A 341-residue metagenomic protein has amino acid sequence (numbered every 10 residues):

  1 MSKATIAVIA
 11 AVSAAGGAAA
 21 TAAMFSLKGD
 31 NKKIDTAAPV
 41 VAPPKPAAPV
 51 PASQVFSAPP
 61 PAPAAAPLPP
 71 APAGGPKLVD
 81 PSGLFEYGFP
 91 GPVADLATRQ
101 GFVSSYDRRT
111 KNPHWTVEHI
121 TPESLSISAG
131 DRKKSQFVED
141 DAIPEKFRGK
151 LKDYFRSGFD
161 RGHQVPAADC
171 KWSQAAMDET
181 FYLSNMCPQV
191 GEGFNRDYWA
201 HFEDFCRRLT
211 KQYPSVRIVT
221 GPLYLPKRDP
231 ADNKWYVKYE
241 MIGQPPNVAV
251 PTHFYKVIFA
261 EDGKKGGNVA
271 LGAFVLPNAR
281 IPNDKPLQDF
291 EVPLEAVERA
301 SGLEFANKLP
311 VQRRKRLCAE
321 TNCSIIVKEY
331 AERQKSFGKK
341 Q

Functional and structural regions predicted by a protein language model:
S2-Q341: Domain-level detector for secreted/extracellular nuclease and nuclease-toxin modules, and for the ENPP-like C-terminal
